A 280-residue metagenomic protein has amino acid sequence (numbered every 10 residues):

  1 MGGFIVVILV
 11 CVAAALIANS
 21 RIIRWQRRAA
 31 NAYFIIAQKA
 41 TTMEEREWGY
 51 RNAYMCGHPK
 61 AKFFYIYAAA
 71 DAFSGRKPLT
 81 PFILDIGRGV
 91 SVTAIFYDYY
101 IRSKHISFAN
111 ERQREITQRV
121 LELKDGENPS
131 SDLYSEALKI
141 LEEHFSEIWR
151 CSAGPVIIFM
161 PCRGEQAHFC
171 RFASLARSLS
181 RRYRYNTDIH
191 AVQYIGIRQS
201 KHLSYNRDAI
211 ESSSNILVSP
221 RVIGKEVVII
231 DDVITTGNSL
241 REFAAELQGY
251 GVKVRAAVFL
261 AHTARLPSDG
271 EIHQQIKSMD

Functional and structural regions predicted by a protein language model:
M1-L9: Feature marks short, highly hydrophobic, charge-poor N-terminal signal-anchor/signal peptide-like helices that anchor
C11-A13, H190-D280: PRPP/pyrophosphate-binding module of the type I phosphoribosyltransferase fold
A14-I36: Transmembrane-cytosolic junction motif
A30-Q38, Y54, I66-A70: Conserved small-residue packing positions in alpha-helical repeats and bundles
I36-E45, M55-A61: Charged, low-complexity interaction regions
M55, P59-S152, Q193-I223, H262-R265: Active-site-facing substrate-recognition patch
S152-R163: Short glycine-rich phosphate-binding loop at a beta-alpha junction
